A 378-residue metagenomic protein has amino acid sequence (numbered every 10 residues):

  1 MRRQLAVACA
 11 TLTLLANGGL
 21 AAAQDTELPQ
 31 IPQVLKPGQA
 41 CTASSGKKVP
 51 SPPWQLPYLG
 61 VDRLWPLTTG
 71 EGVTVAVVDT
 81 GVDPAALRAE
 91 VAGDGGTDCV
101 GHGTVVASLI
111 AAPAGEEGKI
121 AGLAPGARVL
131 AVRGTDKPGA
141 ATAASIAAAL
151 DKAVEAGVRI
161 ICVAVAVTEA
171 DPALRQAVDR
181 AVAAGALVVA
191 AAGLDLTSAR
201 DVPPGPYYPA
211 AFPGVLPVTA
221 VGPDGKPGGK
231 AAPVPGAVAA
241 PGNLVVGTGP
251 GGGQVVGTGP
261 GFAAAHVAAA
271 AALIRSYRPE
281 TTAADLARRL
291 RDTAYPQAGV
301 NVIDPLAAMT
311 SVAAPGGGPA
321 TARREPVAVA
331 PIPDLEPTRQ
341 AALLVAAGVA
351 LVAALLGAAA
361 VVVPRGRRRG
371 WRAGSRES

Functional and structural regions predicted by a protein language model:
M1-D25, V345-V363: Secretory targeting and sorting signals
N17-G72: Protease zymogen maturation seam
R63-V75, V82-V91, G96-T142, A232-P235 (+1 more regions): Subtilisin-like serine protease catalytic core
E71-V75, G126-R128, E155-I161, A183-V188 (+1 more regions): Loop/turn elements at helix/coil->beta-strand transitions in domains of secreted/extracellular proteins
D79, Y207-S276, E280: Extracellular S/T/G-rich loop segment that most often corresponds to the catalytic His/Ser-adjacent loop
T80-P84, G115-E116, T135-G139, A166-A170 (+4 more regions): Solvent-exposed loop/turn segments at secondary-structure junctions within structured extracellular/periplasmic domains
T135-Y208: Substrate-binding/access-modulating region of protease and related hydrolase catalytic domains
A173, R278-G366, A373-S378: C-terminal subdomain of the subtilisin-like protease fold in secreted/lumenal serine endopeptidases
